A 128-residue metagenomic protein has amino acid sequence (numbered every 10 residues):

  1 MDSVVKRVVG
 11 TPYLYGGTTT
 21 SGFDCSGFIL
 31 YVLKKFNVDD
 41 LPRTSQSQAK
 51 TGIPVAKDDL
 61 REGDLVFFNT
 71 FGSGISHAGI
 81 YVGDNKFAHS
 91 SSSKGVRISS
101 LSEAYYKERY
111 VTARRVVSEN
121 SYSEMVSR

Functional and structural regions predicted by a protein language model:
M1-S3, F87: A structural motif
R7, T11-E62: Catalytic cysteine-centered active-site loop
D39, I75, V82-R128: Aromatic- and glycine-rich peptidoglycan recognition patches
G63-D64, N85: Structural motif
L65, A78-I80: Conserved hydrophobic/aromatic beta-strand scaffold that supports enzyme active sites
